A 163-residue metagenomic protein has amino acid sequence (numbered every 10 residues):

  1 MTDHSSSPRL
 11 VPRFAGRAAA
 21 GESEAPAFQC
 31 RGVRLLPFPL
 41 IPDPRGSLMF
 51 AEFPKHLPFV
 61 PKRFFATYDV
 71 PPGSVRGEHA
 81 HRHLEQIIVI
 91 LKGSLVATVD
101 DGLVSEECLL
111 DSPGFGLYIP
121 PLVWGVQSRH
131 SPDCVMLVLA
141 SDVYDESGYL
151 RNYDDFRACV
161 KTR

Functional and structural regions predicted by a protein language model:
T2-F115, P132-D133, V138-L139, D145-D154 (+1 more regions): Non-catalytic, conserved peripheral segments adjacent to functional cores
S112-Y118, L122-R129: Well-ordered alpha/beta subsegment
